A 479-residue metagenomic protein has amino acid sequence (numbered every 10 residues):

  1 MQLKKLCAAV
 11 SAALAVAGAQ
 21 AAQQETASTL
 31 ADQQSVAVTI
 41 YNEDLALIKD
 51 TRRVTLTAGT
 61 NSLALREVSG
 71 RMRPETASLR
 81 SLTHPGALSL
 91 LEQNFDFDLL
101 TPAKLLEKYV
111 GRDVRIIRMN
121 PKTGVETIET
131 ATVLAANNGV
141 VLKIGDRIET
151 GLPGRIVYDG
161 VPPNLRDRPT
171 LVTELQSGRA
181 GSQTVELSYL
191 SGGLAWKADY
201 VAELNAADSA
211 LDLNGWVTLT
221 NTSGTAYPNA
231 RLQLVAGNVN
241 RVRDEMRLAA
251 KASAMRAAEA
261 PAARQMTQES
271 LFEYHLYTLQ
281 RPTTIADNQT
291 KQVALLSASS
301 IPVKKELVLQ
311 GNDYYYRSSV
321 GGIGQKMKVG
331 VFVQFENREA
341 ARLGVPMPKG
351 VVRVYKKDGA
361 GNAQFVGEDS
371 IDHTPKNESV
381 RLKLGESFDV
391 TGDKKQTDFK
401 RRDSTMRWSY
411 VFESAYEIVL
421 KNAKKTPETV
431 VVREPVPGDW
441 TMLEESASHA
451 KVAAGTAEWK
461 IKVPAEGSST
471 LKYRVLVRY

Functional and structural regions predicted by a protein language model:
Q2-V10, A15-Y479: Long, intrinsically disordered, low-complexity accessory segments associated with secretion and vesicular trafficking
